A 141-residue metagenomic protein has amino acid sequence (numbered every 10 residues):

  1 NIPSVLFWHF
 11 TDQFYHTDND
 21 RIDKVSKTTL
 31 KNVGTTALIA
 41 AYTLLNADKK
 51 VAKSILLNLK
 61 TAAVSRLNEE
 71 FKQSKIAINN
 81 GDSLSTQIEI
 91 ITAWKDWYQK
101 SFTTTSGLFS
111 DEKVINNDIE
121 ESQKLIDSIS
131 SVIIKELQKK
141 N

Functional and structural regions predicted by a protein language model:
N1-N141: Secretory-pathway/membrane protein signature
